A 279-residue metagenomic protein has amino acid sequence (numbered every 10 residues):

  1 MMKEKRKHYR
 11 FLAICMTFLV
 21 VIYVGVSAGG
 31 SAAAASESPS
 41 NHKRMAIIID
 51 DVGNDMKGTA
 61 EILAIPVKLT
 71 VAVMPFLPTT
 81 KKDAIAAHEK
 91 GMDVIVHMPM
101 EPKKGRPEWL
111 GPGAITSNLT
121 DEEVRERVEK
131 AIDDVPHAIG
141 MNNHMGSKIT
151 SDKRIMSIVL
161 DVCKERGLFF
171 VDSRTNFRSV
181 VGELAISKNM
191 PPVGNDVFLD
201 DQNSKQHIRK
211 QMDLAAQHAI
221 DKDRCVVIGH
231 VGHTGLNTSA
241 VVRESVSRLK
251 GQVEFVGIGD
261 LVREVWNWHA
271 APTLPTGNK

Functional and structural regions predicted by a protein language model:
E4-M16: Bacterial N-terminal signal peptides that target proteins for export
H8, Y23-V26, G30-K43, M212 (+1 more regions): Terminal interaction modules at protein C-ends
I14-G25: Bacterial N-terminal signal peptides
P39-E108: Active-site beta->alpha N-cap acidic-glycine motif
M45-D50, L69-A72, M92-M98, M141-N143 (+4 more regions): Hydrophobic faces of well-ordered beta-strands that scaffold small-molecule active sites in alpha/beta enzyme cores
I48, K68-V73, G111-T120, H144-T150 (+3 more regions): Second-shell loop/turn segments in exported
W109-L110, A114-D133, T150-I155, E183-A219: Alpha-helical scaffold elements lining the catalytic groove of polysaccharide deacetylases
E165-N176, H233-K279: C-terminal domain-boundary segment and adjacent tail
